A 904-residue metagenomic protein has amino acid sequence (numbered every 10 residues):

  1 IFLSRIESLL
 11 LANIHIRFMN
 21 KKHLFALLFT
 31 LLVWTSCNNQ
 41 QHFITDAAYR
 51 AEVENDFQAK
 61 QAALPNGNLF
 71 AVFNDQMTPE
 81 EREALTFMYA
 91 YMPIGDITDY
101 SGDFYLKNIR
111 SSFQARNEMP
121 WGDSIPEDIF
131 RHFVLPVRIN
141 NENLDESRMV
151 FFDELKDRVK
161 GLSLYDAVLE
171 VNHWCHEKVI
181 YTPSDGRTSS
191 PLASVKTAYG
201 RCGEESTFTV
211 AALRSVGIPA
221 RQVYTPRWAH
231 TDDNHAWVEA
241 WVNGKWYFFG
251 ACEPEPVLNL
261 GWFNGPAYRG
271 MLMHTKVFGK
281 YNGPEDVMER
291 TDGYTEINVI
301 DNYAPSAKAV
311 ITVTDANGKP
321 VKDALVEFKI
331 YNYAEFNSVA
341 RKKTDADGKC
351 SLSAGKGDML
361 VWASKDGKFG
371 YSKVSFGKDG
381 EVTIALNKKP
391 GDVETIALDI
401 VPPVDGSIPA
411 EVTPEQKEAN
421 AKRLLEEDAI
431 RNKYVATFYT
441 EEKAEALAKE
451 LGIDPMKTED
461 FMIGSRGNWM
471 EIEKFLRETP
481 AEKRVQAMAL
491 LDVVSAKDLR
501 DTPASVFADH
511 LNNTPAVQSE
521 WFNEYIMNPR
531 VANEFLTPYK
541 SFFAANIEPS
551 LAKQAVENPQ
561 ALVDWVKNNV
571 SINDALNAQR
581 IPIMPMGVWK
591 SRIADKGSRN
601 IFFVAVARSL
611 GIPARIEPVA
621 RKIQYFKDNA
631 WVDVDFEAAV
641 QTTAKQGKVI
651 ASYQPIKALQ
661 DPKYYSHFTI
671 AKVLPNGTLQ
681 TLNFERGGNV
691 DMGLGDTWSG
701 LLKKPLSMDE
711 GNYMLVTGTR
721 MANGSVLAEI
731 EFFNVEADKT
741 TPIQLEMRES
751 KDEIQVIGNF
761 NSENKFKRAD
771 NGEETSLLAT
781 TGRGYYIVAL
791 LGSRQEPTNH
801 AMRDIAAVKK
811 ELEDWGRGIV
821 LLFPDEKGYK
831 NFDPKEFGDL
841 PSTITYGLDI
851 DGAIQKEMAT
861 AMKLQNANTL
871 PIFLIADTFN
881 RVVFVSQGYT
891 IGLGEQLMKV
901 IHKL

Functional and structural regions predicted by a protein language model:
F43, D157-R158, L162, A167-H173 (+8 more regions): Hydrophobic/aromatic-rich core segments of domains that either
T45-T197, D233, Q416-E418, E427-S591 (+2 more regions): Secondary-structure boundary elements
A307-G318, G348, G647-L659: A short, amphipathic beta-strand motif
A316-E335, K356-D358, N558, K657-G687 (+1 more regions): Short, ordered, surface-exposed loop/turn motifs in non-cytosolic proteins
N332-S353, G677-L702: Short, acidic Ser/Thr/Gly-rich low-complexity loop/linker segments typical of extracellular and cell-surface proteins
G367-K389, R720-R748: Structured interaction patches on ligand/partner-binding surfaces of diverse proteins
L777-A801, I805, G818-L822: Short active-site neighborhood of thiol/selenol oxidoreductases, capturing the structured segment around
K835-L870: Short, internal strand/loop/helix patches that form the active-site neighborhood or redox-interaction surface
